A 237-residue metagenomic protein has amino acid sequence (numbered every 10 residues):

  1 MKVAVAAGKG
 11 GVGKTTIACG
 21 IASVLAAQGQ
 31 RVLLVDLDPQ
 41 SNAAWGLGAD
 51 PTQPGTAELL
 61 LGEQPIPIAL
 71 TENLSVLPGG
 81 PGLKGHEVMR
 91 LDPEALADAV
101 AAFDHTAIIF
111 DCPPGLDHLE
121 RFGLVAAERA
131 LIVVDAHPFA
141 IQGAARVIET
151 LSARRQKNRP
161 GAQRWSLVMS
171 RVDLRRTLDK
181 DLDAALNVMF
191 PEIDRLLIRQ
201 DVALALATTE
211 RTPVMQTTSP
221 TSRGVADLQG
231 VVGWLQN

Functional and structural regions predicted by a protein language model:
M1-N237: P-loop NTP-binding core
